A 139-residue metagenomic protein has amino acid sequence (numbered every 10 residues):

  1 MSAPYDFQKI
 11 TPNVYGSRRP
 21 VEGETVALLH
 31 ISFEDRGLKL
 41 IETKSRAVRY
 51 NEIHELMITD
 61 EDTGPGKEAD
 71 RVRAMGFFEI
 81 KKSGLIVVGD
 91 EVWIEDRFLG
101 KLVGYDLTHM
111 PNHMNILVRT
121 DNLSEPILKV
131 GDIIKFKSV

Functional and structural regions predicted by a protein language model:
M1-K67: N-terminal intrinsically disordered, low-complexity, charge/repeat-rich segments that act as generic
M75-K81, L85: Short alpha-helix capping/helix-loop boundary micro-motifs
L85-V87, V92, L128: Short, well-ordered loop/turn sites that connect or cap secondary structure elements
V88, T120-N122: Long, charge-rich, low-complexity intrinsically disordered regions
I94-E95, F136: A generic structural signal for residues embedded in beta-strands
F98-T108: Short beta-strand-centered aromatic/proline hotspots
T108-T120: Short, solvent-exposed secondary-structure boundary/capping segments
L128-V139: Glycine-centered loop/turn motifs
